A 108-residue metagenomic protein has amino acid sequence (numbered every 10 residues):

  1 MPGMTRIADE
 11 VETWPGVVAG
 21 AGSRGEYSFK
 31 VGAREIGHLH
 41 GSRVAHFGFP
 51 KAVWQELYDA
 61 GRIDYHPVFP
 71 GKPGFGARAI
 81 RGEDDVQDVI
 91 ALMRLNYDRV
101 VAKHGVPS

Functional and structural regions predicted by a protein language model:
M1-S108: Charge-dense, helix-prone N-terminal extensions
